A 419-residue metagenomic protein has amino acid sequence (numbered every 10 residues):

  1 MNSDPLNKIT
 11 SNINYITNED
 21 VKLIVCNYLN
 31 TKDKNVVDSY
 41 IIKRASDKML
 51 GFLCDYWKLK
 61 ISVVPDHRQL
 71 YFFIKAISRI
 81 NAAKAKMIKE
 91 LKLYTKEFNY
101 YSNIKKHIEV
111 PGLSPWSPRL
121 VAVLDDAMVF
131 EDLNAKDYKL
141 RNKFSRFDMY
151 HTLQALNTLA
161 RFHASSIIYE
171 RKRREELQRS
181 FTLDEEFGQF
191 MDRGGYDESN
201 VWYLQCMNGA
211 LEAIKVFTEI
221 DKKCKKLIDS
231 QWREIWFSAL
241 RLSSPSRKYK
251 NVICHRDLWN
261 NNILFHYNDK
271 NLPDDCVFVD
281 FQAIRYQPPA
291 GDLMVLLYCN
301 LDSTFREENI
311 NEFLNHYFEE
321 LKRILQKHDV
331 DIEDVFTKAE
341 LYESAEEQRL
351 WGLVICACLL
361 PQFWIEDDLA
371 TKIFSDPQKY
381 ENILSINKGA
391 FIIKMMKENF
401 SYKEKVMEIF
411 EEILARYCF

Functional and structural regions predicted by a protein language model:
M1-F52, S62-Q69, L227-Y249, K270-D274 (+1 more regions): Regulatory N- and C-terminal appendages and interdomain linkers associated with kinase/kinase-like NTP transferase
I13-V21, M49-L53, L93-E97, T152-A155 (+2 more regions): Phosphate/oxyanion-binding active-site loops and adjacent basic polyanion-contact surfaces
K43-N208, P289-A290: Conserved ATP-binding subdomain of kinase catalytic cores across diverse folds
N99, N103, A283-K327, W351-Q378 (+2 more regions): Active-site activation/catalytic loop segments of kinase-like enzymes and analogous catalytic loops in related
I104, F162-S165, S238, D257 (+5 more regions): Generic, well-ordered alpha-helical scaffold segments in large soluble proteins
D137-H255, F265-L272, S375-K379, L384-F419: ATP-dependent phospho-/nucleotidyl transfer catalytic cores
W259-C299: Catalytic activation segment of kinase domains across protein kinase-like and atypical kinase folds
